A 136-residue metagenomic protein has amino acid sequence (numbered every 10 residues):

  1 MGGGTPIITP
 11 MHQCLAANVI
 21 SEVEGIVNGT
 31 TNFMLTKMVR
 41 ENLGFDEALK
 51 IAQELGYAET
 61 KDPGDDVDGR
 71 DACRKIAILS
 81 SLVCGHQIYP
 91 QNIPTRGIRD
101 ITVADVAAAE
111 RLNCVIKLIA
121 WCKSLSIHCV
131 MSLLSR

Functional and structural regions predicted by a protein language model:
M1-Y57, P63-D71: Rossmann-like NAD(P)H-binding beta-loop-alpha module
K37, E47-R136: Substrate-binding/catalytic subdomain of NAD(P)-dependent oxidoreductase enzymes
